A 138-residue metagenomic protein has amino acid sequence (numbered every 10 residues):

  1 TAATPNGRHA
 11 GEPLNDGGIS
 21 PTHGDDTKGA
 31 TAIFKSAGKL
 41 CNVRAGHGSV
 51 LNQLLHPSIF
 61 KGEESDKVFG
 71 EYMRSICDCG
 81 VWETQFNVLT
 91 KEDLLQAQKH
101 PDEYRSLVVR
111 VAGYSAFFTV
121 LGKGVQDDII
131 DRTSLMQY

Functional and structural regions predicted by a protein language model:
T1-Y138: Acidic, glycine-enriched catalytic cores built around paired aspartates
